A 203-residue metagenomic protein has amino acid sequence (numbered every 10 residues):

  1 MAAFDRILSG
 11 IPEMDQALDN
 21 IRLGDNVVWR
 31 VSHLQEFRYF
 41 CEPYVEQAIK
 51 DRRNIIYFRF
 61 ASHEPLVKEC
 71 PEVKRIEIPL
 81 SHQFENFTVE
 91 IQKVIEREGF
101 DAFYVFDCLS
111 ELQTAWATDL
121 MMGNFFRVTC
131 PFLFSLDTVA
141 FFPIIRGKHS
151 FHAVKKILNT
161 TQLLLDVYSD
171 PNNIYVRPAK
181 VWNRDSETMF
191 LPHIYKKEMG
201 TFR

Functional and structural regions predicted by a protein language model:
A2-S62: Glycine-rich P-loop/Walker A and Walker A-like loops and their local beta1-loop-alpha1 context in P-loop NTPases
G24, R52-R53, D137-T138, N159-L163: Short glycine-/polar-rich loops that comprise or flank the Walker A/P-loop and associated switch/sensor motifs
V27, I56-F58, K74-I76, F141 (+1 more regions): Hydrophobic/aromatic beta-strand patches that form the interior of the parallel beta-sheet core in alpha/beta enzyme
W29, Y57, V105-F106, T138-R146: Structural recognition of the conserved hydrophobic beta-strand(s) that form the central parallel beta-sheet of P-loop
L34-Q35, A61-P65, S81, L109-E111 (+3 more regions): Conserved nucleotide-binding/hydrolysis micro-motifs of P-loop NTPases
D51-T114: Conserved inter-motif catalytic segment of the P-loop NTP-binding fold
A115-W116, M121-K148: Substrate-engagement module of ASCE P-loop NTPases
I145-R203: Phosphate-binding/switch region of NTP-binding enzymes
